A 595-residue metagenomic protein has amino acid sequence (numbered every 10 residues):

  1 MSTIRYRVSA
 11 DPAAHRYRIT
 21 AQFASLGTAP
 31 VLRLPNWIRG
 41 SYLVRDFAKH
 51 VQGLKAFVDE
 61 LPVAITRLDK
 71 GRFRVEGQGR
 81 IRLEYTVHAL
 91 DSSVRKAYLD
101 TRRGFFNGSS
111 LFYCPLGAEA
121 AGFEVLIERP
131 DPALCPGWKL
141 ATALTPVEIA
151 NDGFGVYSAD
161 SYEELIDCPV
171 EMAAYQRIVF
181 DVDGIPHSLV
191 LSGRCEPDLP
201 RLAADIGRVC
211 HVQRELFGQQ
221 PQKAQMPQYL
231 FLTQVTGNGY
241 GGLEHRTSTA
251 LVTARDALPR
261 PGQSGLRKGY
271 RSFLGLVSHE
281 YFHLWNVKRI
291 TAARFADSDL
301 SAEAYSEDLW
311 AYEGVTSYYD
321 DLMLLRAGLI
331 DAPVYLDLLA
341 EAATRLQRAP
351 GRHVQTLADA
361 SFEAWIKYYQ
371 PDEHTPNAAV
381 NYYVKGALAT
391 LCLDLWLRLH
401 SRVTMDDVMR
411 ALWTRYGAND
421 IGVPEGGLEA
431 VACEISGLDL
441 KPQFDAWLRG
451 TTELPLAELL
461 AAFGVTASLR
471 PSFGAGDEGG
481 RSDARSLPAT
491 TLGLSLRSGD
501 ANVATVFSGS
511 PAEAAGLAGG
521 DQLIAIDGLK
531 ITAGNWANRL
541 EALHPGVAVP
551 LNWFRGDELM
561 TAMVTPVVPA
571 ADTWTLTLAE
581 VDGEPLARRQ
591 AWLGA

Functional and structural regions predicted by a protein language model:
M1-P12, T20-Q22: Non-catalytic, glycine-rich low-complexity segments
R7-D11, G40-D100: A surface-exposed beta-strand-loop module
Y17-A48, S110-P130: Surface-exposed beta-strand/loop patches in extracellular or lumenal glycoproteins
P35, E84-E171: Extended, low-hydrophobicity, Ser/Thr/Pro/Gly-biased non-transmembrane segments
F47-G53, H88, A120, E124-A141 (+7 more regions): Zn2+-dependent metallopeptidase catalytic core
Q176-L309: Juxtacatalytic substrate-recognition/specificity segment
T249-D256, R289-I290, S301-V354: Post-HExxH zinc-binding segment in Zn-dependent metallohydrolases
D320, I330-A595: C-terminal recognition in membrane/secretory proteostasis and scaffolding
